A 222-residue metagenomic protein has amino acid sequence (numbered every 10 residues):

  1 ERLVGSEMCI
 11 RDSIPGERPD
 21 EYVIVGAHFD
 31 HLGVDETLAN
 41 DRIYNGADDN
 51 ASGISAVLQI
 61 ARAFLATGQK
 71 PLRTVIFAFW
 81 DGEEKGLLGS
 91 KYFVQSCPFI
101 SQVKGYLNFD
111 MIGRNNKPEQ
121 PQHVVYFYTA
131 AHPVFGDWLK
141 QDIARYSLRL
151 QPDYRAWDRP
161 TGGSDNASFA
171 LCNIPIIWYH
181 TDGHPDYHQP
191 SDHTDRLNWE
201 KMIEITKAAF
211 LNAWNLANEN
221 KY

Functional and structural regions predicted by a protein language model:
E1-G5, C9-I10: Single conserved hydrophobic/aromatic residue that forms the stacking wall/gate of nucleotide- or nucleobase-binding
R11-A78, Q95-P98: Catalytic-core environment of secreted peptidases
H31-T37, R114-E119, P185-Q189: Short acidic/His/Gly/Ser-rich catalytic and metal-binding motifs that mark active-site loops of diverse hydrolases
L38-N50, A66, F79, P121-A130 (+3 more regions): Second-shell loop/turn segments in exported
Y44-S55, Q69, E84-L88, T129-V134 (+2 more regions): Soluble non-cytosolic domains of exported or imported proteins
Q59-Q69, Q95-F99, K140, A144-L148 (+2 more regions): Sec-exported extracytoplasmic/periplasmic mature domains
R62, A66, G183-Y222: His/Asp/Glu-rich mid-to-C-terminal helical/loop segments that flank catalytic regions of hydrolases
W80-D182: Metal-dependent peptidase/peptidase-like ectodomains
